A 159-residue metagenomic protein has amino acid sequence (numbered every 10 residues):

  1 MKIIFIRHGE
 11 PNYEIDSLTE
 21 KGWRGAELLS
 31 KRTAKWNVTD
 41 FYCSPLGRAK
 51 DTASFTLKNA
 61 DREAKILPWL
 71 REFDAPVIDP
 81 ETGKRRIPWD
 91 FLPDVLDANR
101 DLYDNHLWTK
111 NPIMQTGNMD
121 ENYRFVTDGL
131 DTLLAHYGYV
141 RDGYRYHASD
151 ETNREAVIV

Functional and structural regions predicted by a protein language model:
M1-F5, G117-D120, E155: A broad, low-specificity signal for short, low-complexity segments enriched in glycine/proline and polar/charged
M1-R71: Active-site-proximal alpha-helix that buttresses catalytic centers in soluble enzyme cores
L18, Y42-P45, M119, Y123 (+1 more regions): Aromatic-acidic/polar surface patches that form glycan- and anion
A26-K31, V140-Y146: A generic local structural motif
D61-Y144: Phosphate-handling substructures
A148-V159: Extended, basic/helix-rich recognition subdomains
